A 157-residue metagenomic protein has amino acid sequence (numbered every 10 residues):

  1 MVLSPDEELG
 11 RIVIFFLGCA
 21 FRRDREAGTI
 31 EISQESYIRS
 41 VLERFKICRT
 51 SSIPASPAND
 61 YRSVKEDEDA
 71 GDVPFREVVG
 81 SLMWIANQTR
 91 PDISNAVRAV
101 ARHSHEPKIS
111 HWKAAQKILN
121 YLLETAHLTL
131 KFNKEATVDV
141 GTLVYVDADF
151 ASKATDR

Functional and structural regions predicted by a protein language model:
M1-I30, Q34-R39: Acidic, low-complexity central loop/insert segments
A27-T29, S33-R157: Divalent metal-binding acidic/histidine catalytic loops
